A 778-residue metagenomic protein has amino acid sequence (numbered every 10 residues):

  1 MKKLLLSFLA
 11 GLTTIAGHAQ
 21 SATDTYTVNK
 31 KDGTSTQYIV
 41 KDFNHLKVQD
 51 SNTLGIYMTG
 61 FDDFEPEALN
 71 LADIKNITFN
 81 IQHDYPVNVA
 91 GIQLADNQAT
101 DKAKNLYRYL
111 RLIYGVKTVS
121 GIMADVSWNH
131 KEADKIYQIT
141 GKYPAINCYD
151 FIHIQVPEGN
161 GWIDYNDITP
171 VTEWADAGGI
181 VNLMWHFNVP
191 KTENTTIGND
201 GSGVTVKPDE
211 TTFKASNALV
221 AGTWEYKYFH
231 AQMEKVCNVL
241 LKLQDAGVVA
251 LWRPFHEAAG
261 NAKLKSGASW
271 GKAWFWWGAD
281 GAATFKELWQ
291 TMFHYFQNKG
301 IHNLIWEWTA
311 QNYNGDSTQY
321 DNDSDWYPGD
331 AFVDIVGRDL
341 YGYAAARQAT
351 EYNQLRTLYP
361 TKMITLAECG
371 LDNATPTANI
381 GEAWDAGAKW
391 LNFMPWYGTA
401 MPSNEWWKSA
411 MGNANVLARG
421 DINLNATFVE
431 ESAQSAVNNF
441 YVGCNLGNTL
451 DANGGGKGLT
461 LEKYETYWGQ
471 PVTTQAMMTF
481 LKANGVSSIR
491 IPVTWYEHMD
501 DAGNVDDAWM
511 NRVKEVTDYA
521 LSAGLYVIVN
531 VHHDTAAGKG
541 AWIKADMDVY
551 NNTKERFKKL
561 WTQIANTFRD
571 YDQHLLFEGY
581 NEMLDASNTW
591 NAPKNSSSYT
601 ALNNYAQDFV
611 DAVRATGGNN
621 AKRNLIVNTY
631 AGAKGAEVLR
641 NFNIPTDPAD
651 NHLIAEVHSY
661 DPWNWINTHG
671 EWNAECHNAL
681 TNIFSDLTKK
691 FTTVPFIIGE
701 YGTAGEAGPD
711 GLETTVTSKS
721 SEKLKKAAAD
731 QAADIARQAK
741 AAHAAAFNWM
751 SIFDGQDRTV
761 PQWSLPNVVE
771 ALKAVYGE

Functional and structural regions predicted by a protein language model:
M1-T23: Bacterial Sec-dependent N-terminal signal peptides
Q20-D84: Compositionally biased alpha-helical segments
N80-D164, T172, G381, N413-G454: N-terminal module-boundary/linker segments of secreted carbohydrate-active enzymes
N105, W128-I136, Y165-I168, N238 (+8 more regions): Alpha-helical scaffolding within the catalytic cores of extracellular/periplasmic polymer-degrading hydrolases
T118-A124, W185, K362-E431, V442 (+1 more regions): Substrate-binding cleft of secreted/luminal carbohydrate-active enzymes
A133-G141, H153-F213, F229-P254, F285-K286 (+8 more regions): Aromatic-lined substrate-binding rim segments of carbohydrate-active enzymes
V249-H256, N261-L264, G271-T309, G315 (+4 more regions): Active-site region of glycoside hydrolase catalytic domains
H256-A262, S266-A273, A310-Q311, N439-N624 (+2 more regions): Active-site mouth of glycoside hydrolases
